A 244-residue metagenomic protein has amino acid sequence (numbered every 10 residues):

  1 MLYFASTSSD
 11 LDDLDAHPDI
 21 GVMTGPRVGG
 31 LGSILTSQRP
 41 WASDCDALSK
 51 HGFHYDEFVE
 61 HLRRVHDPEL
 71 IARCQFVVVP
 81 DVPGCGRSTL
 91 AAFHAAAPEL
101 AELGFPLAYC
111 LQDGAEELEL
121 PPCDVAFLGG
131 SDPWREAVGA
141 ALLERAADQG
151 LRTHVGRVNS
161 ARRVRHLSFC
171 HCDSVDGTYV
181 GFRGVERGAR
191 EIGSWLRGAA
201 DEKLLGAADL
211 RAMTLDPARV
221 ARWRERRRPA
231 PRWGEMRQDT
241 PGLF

Functional and structural regions predicted by a protein language model:
M1-P80, G84-A91, R197, E225-F244: Non-catalytic, usually N-terminal nucleic-acid engagement modules in DNA/RNA processing proteins
L2, W41, L100-A108, R145-G156: Short beta-strand/loop segments at the ligand-binding rim of alpha/beta enzyme cores
P26-Q38, G84-P98, A115-E116, S131-Q149 (+2 more regions): Active-site-adjacent beta->alpha loops and helix N-cap segments on the catalytic face of soluble alpha/beta enzymes
D44, Y109, L167: Conserved, mostly hydrophobic/aromatic
H51-P68, R87-P98, R135-L142, E191-A221: Well-ordered, non-membrane alpha-helical segments in soluble/globular domains
D56-H61, E116-L118, N159-G177, A212-R226: Catalytic cores of alpha/beta
L111-G114, R152-R162: Glycine-rich beta-to-alpha transition loops that act as phosphate-gripper elements at the mouths of alpha/beta enzyme
D132, S168-G198, P241-F244: Glycine-rich phosphate-binding active-site loops on the catalytic face of alpha/beta enzymes
